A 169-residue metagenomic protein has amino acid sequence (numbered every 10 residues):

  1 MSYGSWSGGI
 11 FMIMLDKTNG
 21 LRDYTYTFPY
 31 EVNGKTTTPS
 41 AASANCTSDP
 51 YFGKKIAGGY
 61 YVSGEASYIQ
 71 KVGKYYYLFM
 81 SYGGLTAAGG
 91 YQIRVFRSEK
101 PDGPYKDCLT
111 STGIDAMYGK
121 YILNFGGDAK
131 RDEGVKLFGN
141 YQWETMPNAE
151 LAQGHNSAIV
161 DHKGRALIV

Functional and structural regions predicted by a protein language model:
M1-V169: Carbohydrate-active catalytic/glycan-binding domains of CAZyme proteins, especially the secreted or lumenal ectodomains
